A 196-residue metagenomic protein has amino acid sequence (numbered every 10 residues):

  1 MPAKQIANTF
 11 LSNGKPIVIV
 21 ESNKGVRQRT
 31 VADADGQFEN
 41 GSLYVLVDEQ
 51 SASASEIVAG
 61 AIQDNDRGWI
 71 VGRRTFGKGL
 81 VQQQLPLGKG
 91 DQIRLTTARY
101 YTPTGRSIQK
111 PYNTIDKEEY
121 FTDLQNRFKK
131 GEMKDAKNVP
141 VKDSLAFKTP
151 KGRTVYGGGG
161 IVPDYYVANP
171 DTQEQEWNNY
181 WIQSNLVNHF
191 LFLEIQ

Functional and structural regions predicted by a protein language model:
P2-L46, Q50-S53, L80-P86, Y101: Gly/Ser/Thr-rich loop/hinge elements
F10, L43, I62, G105 (+1 more regions): Terminal peptide-recognition signature
L11, V20, L46-D48, V71-R73 (+4 more regions): Generic beta-strand/beta-sheet core signal
S12, D64-R67, I161, V167: Short, well-ordered loop/turn and helix-capping segments at boundaries between secondary-structure elements and domains
N40, D64-N65, K89, P150-K151: Short, well-ordered loop/turn elements at secondary-structure boundaries
A54, D66-R67, V71-R73, G77-L145: Polar, glycine-rich mid-to-C-terminal structural blocks that act as macromolecule-binding/assembly scaffolds
E56-A59: Extended C-terminal subregions enriched in glycine
S107-I108, Y112-Q196: Conserved functional hotspot residues or short segments at active or partner-binding sites across diverse domains
